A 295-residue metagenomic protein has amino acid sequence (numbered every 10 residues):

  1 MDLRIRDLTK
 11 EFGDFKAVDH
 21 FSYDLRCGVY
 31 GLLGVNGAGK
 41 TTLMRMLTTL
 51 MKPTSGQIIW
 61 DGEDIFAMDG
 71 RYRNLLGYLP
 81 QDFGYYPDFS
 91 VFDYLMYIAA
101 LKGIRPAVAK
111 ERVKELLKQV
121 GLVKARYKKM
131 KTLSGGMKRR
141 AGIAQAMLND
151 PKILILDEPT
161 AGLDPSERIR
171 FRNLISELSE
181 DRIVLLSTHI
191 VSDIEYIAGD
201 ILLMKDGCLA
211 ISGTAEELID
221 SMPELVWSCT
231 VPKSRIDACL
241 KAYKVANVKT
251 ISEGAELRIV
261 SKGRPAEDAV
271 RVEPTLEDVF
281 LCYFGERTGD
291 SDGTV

Functional and structural regions predicted by a protein language model:
L3, A17-V18, R73: Conserved structural motif at the start of ABC-family nucleotide-binding domains
V35-G39: Walker A (P-loop) phosphate-binding loop of ABC-type ATPase nucleotide-binding domains
T48: Helix-to-loop junction immediately C-terminal to a conserved catalytic motif
G56-A67, R71-Y72: Conserved ABC transporter NBD signature motif
M96, A100, A107-A125: Conserved ABC ATPase "signature" region
L154-E158: Catalytic Walker B motif of ABC-type/P-loop ATPase nucleotide-binding domains
F171-R258: ABC transporter nucleotide-binding domain
